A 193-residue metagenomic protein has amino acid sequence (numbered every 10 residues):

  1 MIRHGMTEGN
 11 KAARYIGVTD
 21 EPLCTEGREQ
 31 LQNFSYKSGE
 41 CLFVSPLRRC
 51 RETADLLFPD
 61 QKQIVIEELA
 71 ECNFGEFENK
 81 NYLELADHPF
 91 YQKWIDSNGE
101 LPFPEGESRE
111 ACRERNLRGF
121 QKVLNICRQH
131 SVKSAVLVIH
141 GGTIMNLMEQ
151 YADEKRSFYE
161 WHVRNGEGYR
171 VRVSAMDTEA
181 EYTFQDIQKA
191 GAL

Functional and structural regions predicted by a protein language model:
I2-Q61: Active-site-proximal alpha-helix that buttresses catalytic centers in soluble enzyme cores
T7, T143-I144: Short active-site segment of divalent metal-dependent hydrolases/proteases that encodes the spacing between
P22, Q61-E68, K155-R164: Short hydrophobic/aromatic-enriched beta-strand-loop microsegments
E40, S131-G141: Generic beta-sheet signal
V44-S45, E114, V138-I139: Short beta-strand scaffold positions
L57-L117: Phosphate-handling substructures
Y82-I95, D177-L193: A polyampholytic, Gly/Pro-enriched intrinsically disordered region
E154-Y182: Domain-level recognition of soluble alpha/beta enzyme cores, biased toward histidine phosphatases/phosphomutases
